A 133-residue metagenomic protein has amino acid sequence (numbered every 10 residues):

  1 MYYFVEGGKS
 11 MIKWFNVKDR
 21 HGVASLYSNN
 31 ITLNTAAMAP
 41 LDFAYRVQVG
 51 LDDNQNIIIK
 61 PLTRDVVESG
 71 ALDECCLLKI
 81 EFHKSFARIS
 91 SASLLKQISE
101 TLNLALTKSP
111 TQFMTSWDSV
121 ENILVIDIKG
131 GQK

Functional and structural regions predicted by a protein language model:
M1-I12, V17-R20, L51-N54, I58-K133: Mature exported/compartmentalized surface modules and terminal targeting/interaction regions
N29-D42, S91-Q97: Short beta-strand-centered segments at strand-helix junctions
A39-P40, V49-L51: Short, conserved, surface-exposed binding loops centered on an aromatic residue
R46: Short nucleic-acid-contacting surface segments enriched for D/E, G, S/T with interspersed K/R
